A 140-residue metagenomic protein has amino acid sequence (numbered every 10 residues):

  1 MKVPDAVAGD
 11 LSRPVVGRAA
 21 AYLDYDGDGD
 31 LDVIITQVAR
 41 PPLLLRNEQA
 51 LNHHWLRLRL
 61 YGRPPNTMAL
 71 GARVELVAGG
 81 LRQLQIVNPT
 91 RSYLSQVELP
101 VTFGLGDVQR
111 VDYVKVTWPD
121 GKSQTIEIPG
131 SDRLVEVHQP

Functional and structural regions predicted by a protein language model:
M1-P140: Gly/Ser/Thr/Pro-enriched helix-cap/hinge segments flanking short amphipathic alpha-helices
